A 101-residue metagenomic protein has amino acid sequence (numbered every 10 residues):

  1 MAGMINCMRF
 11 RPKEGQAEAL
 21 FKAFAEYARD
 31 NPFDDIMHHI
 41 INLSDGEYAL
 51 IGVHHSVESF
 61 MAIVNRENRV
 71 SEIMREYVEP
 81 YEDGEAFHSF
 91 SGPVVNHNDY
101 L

Functional and structural regions predicted by a protein language model:
M1-A2, R11, I36-A49, I73-L101: Glycine-rich beta-strand-turn "strand-cap" elements at beta-sheet edges
M4-N6: Hydrophobic core residues within well-ordered beta-strands of beta-rich domains
R9-K22: Short, surface-exposed ligand-recognition loops at beta-strand->loop->(often short) alpha-helix junctions that present
K13-G15, L43, H55-V57: Short coil/turn motifs at secondary-structure junctions
E18-L20, F60-A62, D99: Short acidic, gly/pro-rich beta-turn/loop elements at beta-sheet edges and active-site/ligand-binding grooves
E26-M37, V53-S89: An amphipathic, aromatic/His-enriched active-site/gating alpha helix that lines ligand/cofactor pockets
